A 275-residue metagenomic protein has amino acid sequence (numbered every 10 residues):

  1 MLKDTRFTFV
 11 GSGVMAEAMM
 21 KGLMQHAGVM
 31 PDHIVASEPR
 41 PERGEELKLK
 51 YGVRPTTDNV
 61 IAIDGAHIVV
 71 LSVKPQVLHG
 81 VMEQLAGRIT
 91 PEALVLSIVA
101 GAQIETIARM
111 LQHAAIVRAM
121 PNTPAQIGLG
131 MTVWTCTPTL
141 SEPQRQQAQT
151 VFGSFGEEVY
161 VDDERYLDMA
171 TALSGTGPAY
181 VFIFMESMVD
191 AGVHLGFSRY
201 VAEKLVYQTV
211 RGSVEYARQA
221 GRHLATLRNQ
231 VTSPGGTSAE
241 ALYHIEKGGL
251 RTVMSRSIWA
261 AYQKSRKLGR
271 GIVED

Functional and structural regions predicted by a protein language model:
M1-T57, I61-D64, V193-L195: NAD(P)+-binding Rossmann beta1-loop-alpha1 motif at the extreme N-terminus of oxidoreductases
K3, Y207-D275: NAD(P)-dependent Rossmann-like dehydrogenase/reductase catalytic/cofactor-binding core
F7, Y166-A172, L224-N229: Short pre-catalytic strand/loop immediately N-terminal to key active-site residues, enriched for Gly-Thr
V35, P41, K50-Y51, N59-W134 (+1 more regions): Rossmann-like NAD(P)(H) cofactor-binding subdomain of soluble oxidoreductases
T106-A115, M131-M169, F182-Q219: Internal alpha-helical scaffold of NAD(P)-dependent oxidoreductase catalytic cores
V151, E157, M169-A172, Q230 (+1 more regions): Residue-level recognition of specific faces of alpha-helices
